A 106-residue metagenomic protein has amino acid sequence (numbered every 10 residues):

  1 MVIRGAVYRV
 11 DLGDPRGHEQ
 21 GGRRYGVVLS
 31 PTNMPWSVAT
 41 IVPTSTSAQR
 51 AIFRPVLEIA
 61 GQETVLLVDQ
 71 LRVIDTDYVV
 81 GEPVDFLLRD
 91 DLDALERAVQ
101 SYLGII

Functional and structural regions predicted by a protein language model:
M1-I106: Conserved functional hotspots at enzyme active or ligand-binding sites that engage polyanionic ligands
